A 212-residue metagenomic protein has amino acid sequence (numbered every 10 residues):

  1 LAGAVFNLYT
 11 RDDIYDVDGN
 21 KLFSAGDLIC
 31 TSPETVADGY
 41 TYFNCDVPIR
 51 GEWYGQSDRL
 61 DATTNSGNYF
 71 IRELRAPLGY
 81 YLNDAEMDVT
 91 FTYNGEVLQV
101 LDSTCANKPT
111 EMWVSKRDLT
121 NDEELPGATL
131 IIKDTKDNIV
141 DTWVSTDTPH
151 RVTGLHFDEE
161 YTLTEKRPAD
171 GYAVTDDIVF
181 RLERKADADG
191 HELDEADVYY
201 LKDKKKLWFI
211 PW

Functional and structural regions predicted by a protein language model:
L1-W212: Solvent-exposed loop/turn and edge beta-strand elements of beta-rich ligand-binding domains
